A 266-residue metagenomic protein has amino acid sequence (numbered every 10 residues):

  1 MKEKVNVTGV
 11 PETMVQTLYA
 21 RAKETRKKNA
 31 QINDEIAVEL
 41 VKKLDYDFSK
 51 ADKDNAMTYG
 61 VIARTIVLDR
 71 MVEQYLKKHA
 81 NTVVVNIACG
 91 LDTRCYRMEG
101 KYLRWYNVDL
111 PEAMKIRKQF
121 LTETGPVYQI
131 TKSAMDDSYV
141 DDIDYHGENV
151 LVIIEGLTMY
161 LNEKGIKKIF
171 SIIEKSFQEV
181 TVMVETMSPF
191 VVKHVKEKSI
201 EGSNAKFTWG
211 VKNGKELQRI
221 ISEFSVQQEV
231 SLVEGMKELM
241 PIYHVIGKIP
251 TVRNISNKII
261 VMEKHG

Functional and structural regions predicted by a protein language model:
M1-V85, C89-K132, Y145-H146: Rossmann-like AdoMet
S138-G147: Short amphipathic alpha-helix with an adjacent loop that forms part of the alpha/beta core around
V152-I153: A conserved beta-strand element that flanks and buttresses the S-adenosyl-L-methionine
Y160-I173: A short, conserved alpha-helix within the catalytic core of class I
S176-P189: Conserved beta-strand signature within the Rossmann-like core of class I S-adenosyl-L-methionine
P189-A205: Short, glycine-/aromatic-enriched active-site segment of Class I SAM-dependent methyltransferases
N204-E234: Short alpha-helix
M240-G266: Core SAM-dependent methyltransferase catalytic element
